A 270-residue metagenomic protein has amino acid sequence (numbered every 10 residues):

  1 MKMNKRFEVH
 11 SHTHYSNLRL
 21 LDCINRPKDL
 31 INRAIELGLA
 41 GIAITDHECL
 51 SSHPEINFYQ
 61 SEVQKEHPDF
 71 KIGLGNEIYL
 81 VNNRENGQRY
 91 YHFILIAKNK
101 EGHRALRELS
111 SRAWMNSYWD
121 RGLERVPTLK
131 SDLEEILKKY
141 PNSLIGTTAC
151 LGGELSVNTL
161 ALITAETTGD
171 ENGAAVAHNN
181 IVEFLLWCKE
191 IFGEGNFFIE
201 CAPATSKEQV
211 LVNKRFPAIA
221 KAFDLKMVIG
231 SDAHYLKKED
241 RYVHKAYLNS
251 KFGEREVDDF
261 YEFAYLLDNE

Functional and structural regions predicted by a protein language model:
M1-E270: Phosphodiester-processing cores and adjacent nucleic acid-binding clamps
